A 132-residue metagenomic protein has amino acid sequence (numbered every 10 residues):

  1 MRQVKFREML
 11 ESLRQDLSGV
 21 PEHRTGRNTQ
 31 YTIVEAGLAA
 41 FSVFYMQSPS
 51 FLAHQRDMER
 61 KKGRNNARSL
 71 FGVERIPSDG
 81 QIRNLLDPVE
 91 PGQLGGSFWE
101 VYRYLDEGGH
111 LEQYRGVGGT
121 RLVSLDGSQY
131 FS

Functional and structural regions predicted by a protein language model:
M1-S132: Dynamic "connector" segments at or just before major functional cores
